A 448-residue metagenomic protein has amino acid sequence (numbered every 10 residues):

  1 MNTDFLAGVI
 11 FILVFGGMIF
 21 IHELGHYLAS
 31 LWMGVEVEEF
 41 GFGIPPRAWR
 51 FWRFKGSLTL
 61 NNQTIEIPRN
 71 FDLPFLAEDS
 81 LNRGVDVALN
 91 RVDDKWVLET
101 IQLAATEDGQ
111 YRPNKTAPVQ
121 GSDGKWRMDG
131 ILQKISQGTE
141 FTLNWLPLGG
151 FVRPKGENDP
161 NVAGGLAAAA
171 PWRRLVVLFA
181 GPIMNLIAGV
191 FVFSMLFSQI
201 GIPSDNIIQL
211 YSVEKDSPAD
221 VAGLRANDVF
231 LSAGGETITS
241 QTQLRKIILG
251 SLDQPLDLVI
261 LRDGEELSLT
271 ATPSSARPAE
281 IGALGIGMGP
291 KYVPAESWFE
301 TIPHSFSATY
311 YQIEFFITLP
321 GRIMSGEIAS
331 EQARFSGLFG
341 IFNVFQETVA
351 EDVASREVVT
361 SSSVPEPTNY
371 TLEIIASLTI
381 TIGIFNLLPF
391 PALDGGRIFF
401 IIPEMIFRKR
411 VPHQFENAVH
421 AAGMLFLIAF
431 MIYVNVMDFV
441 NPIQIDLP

Functional and structural regions predicted by a protein language model:
T3, A7-F11, A170-L178, N185 (+1 more regions): Residue-level signature of transmembrane alpha-helical entry/exit and packing/kink sites in multi-pass membrane
T3-N161, F385-F407: Small-residue-rich helix-interface/hinge motifs
P154, V162-V192, L249, I260-E265: Interdomain regulatory linker/hinge segments that flank or connect interaction modules in polarity/junction/synaptic
D159-R173, E214, P273-I382, I402-A418 (+2 more regions): Functional transmembrane alpha-helices
V192-V229: PDZ/PDZ-like groove recognition
A219-Q241, T309: Conserved PDZ fold ligand-binding element
R225, L231-S232, R245-G287: PDZ-domain C-terminal substructure recognizer with occasional recognition of PDZ-binding tails
A418-D438: Final/C-terminal transmembrane alpha-helix of multipass membrane proteins
